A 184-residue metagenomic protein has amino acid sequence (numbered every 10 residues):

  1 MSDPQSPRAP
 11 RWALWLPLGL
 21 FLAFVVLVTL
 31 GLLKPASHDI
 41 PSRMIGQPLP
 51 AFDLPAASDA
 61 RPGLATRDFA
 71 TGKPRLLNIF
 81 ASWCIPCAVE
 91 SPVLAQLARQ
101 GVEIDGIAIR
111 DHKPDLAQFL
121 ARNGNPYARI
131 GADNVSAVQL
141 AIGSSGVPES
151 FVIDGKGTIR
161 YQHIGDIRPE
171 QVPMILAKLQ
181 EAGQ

Functional and structural regions predicted by a protein language model:
M1-P55, Q184: N-terminal targeting signals for export/organelle localization
P10-L14, A88-V89, S144: Hydrophobic alpha-helical transmembrane segments of integral membrane proteins, especially lipid-exposed positions
F52-L76: A short beta-strand-turn-helix
L76-L77, I104, S150: Hydrophobic beta-strand anchors of alpha/beta hydrolase catalytic cores
N78-W83: Aromatic-flanked redox-active Cys/Sec active sites in thiol-based oxidoreductases, especially the WC-centered
A88-G124, N134-L140: Structural microenvironment flanking redox-active thiols in thiol-disulfide oxidoreductases
A121-P126, D133-Q184: Thiol/disulfide oxidoreductase modules built on the thioredoxin-like
